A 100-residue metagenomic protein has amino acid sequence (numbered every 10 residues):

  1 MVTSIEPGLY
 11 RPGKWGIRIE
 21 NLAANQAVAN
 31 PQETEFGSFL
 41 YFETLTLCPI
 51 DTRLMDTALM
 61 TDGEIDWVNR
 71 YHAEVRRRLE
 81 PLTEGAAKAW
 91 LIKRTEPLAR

Functional and structural regions predicted by a protein language model:
M1-R100: Charged, cofactor-coupling segments
